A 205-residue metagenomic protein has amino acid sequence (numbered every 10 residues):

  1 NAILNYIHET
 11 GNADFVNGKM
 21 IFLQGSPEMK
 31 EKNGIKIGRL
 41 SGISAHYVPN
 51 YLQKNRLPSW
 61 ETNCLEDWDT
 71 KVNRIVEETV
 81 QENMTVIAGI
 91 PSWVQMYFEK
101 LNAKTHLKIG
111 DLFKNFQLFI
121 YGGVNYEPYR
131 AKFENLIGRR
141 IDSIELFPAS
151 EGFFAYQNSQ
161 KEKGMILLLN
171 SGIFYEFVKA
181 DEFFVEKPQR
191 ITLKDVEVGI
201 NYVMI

Functional and structural regions predicted by a protein language model:
N1-K36: Conserved adenylate-forming
K19, K32-I205: Active-site glycine/GP-rich loop and adjacent strand/helix microenvironment that borders small-molecule binding pockets
